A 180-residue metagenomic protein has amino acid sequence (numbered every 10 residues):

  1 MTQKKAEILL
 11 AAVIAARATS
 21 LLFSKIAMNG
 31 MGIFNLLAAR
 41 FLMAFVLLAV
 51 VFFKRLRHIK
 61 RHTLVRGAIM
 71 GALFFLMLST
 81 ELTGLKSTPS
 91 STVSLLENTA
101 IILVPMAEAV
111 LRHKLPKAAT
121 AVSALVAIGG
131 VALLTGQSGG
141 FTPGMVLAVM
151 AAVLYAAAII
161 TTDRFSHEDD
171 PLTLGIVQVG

Functional and structural regions predicted by a protein language model:
M1-N35, A72, T80, S138-R164 (+2 more regions): Glycine-/small-residue-enriched transmembrane alpha-helix faces in small-molecule transporters and effluxers
A16-L21, F52-E97, L133: Specific transmembrane alpha-helical segments of multi-pass solute transporters/efflux pumps, especially DMT/EamA
A18, L42-V46, I102, I128-G129 (+1 more regions): Small-residue-rich packing faces within the transmembrane alpha-helices of Major Facilitator Superfamily
A27, L36, R40, G84 (+5 more regions): Hydrophobic/aromatic residues within transmembrane alpha-helices of multi-pass small-molecule transporters
G32-I33, P89-S90, L115-P116, D170-P171: A helix-boundary/kink motif common to multi-pass secondary transporters, especially Major Facilitator Superfamily
L47-R57, A100-V122: C-terminal transmembrane-helix exit sites in multi-pass transporters
L48, A68, P116-T135, A152-Y155: Hydrophobic transmembrane alpha-helices of multi-pass small-molecule transport proteins
T83-T88, H113, T135-P143: Membrane-interface helix caps and helix-loop-helix hairpins in membrane proteins
